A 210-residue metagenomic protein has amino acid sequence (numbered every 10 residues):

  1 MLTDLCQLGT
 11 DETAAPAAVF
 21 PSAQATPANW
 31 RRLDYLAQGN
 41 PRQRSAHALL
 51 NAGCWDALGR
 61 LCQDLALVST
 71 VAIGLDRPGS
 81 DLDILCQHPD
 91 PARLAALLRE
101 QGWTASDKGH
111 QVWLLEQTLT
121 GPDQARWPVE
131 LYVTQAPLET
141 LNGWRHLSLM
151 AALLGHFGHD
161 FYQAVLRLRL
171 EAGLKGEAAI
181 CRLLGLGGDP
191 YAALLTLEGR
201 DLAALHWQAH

Functional and structural regions predicted by a protein language model:
L2-L67: Helical scaffold of the NTase/Pol beta-like nucleotidyltransferase catalytic core
G9, E139-H210: Catalytic cores of NTP-dependent nucleotidyl/adenyl transfer enzymes across multiple folds
C54-A92: Active-site nucleotide-donor binding segment shared across nucleotidyl transfer reactions
P91-R93, Q124-A125: Active-site beta-strand-loop-beta-strand hairpin of nuclease catalytic cores that positions key catalytic residues
A92-L94, P137-E139: Residue-level signal for secondary-structure boundary sites
L94-G102: Short amphipathic alpha-helices in soluble, non-transmembrane regions that often serve as interface/regulatory elements
A96-L97, Y132, N142-R145: A short secondary-structure junction signal
G102-L138: Conserved catalytic core of two-metal-ion nucleotidyltransferases
